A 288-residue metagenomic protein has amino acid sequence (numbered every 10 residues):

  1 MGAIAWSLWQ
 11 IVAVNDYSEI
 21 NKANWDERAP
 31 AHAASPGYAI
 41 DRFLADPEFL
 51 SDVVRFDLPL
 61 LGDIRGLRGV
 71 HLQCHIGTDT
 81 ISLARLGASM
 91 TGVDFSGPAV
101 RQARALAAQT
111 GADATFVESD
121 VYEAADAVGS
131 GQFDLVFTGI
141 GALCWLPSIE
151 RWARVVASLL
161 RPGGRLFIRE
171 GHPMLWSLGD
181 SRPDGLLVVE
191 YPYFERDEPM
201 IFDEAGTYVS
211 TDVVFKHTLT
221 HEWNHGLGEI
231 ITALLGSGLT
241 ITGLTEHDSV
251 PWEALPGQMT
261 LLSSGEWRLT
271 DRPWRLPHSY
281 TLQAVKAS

Functional and structural regions predicted by a protein language model:
G37-R68: Conserved alpha-helix/loop element of class I SAM-dependent methyltransferases that forms part of the SAM/SAH-binding
L67-D126: Class I SAM-dependent methyltransferase SAM/SAH-binding core
D126-V136: A short acidic, Gly/Pro-enriched loop at the edge of an enzyme's catalytic core that lines a small-molecule cofactor
D134-E150: A short SAM/SAH-binding and catalytic strip from SAM-dependent methyltransferases
E150-R165: A short glycine-rich, Lys/Arg-flanked "PGG" loop and its adjoining helix->strand segment in the class I
R165-Y208: Conserved class I S-adenosyl-L-methionine
E170-G185, V213-E229: Acceptor-substrate binding/catalytic loop of class I
T220-L244: Short alpha-helix
